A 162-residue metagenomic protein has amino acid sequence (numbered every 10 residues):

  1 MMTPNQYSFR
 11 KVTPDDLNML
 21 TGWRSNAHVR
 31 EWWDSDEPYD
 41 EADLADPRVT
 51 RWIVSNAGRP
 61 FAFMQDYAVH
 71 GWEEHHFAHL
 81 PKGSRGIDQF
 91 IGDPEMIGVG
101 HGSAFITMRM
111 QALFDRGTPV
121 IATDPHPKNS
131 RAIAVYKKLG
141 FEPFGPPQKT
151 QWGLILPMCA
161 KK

Functional and structural regions predicted by a protein language model:
M1-D46, F61: A short, well-structured alpha-helix characteristic of acyl/acetyltransferase catalytic modules
P38-M96, A112, R116, K162: Acetyl-CoA-dependent GNAT
G86, F90-I91, A122-D124, P157: Conserved beta-strand segments that form the floor/walls of ligand-binding pockets within enzyme and binding domains
M96, G100-M108: Conserved acetyl-CoA pyrophosphate-binding loop and the N-cap/start of the following alpha-helix in GNAT-like
S103-A104, P127-G145: Conserved active-site alpha-helix within GNAT-family acetyltransferase domains
I106-F114, K137: A conserved short alpha-helix in the GNAT/GCN5 acetyltransferase fold that borders and helps form the acetyl-CoA
L113-P125: Conserved GNAT acetyl-CoA-binding A-motif
T123-I133, K149-L154, K161: Conserved beta-strand-loop-alpha-helix junction that forms the acyl-donor binding cleft
